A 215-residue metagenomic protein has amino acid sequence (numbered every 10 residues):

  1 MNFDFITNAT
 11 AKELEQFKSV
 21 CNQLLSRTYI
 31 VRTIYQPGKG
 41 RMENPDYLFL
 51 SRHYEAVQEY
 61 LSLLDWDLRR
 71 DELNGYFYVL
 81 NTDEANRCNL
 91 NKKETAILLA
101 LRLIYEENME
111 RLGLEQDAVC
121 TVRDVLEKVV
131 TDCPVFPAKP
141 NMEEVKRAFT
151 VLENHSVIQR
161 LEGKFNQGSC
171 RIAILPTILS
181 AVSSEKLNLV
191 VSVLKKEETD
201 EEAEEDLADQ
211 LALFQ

Functional and structural regions predicted by a protein language model:
M1-D83: Eukaryotic partner-binding/assembly regions in large regulatory complexes
A11-Q16, T82-V119: Short alpha-helical segments that sit at the start of domains
R32-N44, L114-V130: Short acidic, hydrophobic short linear motifs in intrinsically disordered regions
Y35, G40, N81-N86, K92-T95 (+3 more regions): Positively charged, aromatic-accented nucleic-acid-binding surfaces
F49-V57, F136-N154: Short amphipathic alpha-helical interaction segments
L64-R70, F149, E153-K164: A short, conserved structural fragment
Y76-V79, Q159-E185: Accessory beta->alpha helical hairpin/"wing" motif in late/C-terminal subdomains of nucleic-acid enzymes
I174-L211, Q215: Short, amphipathic alpha-helical interaction segments positioned at domain boundaries
